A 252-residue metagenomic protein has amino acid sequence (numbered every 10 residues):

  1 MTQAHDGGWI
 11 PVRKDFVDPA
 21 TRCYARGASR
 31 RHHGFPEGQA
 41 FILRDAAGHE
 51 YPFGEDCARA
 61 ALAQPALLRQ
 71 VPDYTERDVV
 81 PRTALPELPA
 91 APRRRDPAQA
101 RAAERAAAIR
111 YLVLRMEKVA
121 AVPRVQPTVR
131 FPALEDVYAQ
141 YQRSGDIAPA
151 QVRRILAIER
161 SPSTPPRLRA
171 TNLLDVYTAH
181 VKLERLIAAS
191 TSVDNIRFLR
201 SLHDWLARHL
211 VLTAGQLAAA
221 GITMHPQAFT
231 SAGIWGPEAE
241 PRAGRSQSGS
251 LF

Functional and structural regions predicted by a protein language model:
M1-P52, A58-F252: Charged, low-complexity intrinsically disordered segments and flexible loops
